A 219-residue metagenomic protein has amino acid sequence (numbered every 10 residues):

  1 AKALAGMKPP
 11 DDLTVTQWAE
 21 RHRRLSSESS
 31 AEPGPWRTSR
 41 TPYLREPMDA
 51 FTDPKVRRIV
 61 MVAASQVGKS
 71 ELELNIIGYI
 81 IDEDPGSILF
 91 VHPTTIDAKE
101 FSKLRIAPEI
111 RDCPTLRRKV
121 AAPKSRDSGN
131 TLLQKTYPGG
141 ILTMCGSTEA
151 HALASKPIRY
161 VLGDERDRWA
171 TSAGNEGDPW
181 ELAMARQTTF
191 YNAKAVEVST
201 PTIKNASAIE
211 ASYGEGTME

Functional and structural regions predicted by a protein language model:
A1-E219: Phosphate/NTP-binding elements of NTP-utilizing enzymes
